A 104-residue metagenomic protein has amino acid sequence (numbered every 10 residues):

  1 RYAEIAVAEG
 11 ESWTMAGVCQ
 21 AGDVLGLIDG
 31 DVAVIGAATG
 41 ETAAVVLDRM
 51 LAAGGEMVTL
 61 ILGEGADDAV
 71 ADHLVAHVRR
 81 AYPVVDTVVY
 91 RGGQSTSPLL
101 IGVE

Functional and structural regions predicted by a protein language model:
R1-A37, E41-A44: Internal, active-site/partner-interface "lid" segment
L47-L51, R79: Signal for well-folded cores of large energy- and translation-related assemblies
M50-G54, D67-D72: Long hydrophobic segments that form regular secondary structure
A52-G55, G93-S95: Short flexible coil/turn linkers enriched for glycine and charged/polar residues that connect secondary-structure
M57-G63: Short glycine-rich or small-residue beta-strand-to-loop segments that form or flank ligand, phosphate, metal/Fe-S
G63-V70, Q94-T96: Gly/Ser/Thr-rich loops at beta-strand to alpha-helix junctions that form or flank small-molecule/cofactor-binding
D72-P83, E104: Short, solvent-exposed amphipathic alpha-helical segments in soluble enzyme and RNA/protein-processing domains
T87-E104: C-terminal edge-of-domain segments
